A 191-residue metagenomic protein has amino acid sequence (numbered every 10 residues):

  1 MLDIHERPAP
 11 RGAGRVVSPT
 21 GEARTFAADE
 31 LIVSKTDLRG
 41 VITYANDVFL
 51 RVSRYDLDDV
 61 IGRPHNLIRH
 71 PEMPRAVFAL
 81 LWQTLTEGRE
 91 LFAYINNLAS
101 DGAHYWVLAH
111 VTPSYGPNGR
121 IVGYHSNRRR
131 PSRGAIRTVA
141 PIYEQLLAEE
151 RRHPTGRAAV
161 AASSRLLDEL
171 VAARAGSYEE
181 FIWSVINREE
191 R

Functional and structural regions predicted by a protein language model:
L2-E6, G12-A148: Sensory/regulatory domains in signal-transduction proteins
G116-E190: Sensory coupling linkers of modular signal transduction proteins
